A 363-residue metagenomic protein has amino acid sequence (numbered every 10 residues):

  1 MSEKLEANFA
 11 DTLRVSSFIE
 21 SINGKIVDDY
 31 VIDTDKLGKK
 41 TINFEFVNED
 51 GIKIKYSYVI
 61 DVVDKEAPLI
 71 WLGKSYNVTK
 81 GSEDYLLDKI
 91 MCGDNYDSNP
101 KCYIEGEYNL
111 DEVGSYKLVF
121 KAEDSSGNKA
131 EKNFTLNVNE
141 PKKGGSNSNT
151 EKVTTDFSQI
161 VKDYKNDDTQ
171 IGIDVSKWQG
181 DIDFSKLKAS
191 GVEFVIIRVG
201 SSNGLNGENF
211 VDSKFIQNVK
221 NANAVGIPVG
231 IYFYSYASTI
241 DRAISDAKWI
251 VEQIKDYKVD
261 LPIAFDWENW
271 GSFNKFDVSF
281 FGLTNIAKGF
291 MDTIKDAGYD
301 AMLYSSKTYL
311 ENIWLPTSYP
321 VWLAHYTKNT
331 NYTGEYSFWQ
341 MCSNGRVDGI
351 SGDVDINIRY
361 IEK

Functional and structural regions predicted by a protein language model:
M1-N23, D64-S98: Solvent-exposed, low-complexity, repeat-rich "mucin-like" stalks and linkers
S17-Y58, D97-V138: Serine/threonine-rich, repeat-prone extracellular segments and beta-strand-based repeat modules of secreted/surface
D61-L69, N137-S146: Extracellular interdomain linker/stem segments of modular secreted and single-pass surface proteins
G145-K177, P316-K363: Functionally critical loop-and-helix segments that line ligand-binding/catalytic clefts of soluble enzyme domains
K165-G289, K295-A297: Substrate-binding cleft of extracellular glycoside hydrolase catalytic domains
V229, D300-A301, V321: Hydrophobic anchor at the start of a short beta-strand that flanks the dinucleotide cofactor-binding loop
A247-K255, W314-L323: Short, electropositive alpha-helical surface patch
I294, G298-E311: Aromatic-lined carbohydrate-recognition surfaces of secreted/lumenal glycan-active proteins
